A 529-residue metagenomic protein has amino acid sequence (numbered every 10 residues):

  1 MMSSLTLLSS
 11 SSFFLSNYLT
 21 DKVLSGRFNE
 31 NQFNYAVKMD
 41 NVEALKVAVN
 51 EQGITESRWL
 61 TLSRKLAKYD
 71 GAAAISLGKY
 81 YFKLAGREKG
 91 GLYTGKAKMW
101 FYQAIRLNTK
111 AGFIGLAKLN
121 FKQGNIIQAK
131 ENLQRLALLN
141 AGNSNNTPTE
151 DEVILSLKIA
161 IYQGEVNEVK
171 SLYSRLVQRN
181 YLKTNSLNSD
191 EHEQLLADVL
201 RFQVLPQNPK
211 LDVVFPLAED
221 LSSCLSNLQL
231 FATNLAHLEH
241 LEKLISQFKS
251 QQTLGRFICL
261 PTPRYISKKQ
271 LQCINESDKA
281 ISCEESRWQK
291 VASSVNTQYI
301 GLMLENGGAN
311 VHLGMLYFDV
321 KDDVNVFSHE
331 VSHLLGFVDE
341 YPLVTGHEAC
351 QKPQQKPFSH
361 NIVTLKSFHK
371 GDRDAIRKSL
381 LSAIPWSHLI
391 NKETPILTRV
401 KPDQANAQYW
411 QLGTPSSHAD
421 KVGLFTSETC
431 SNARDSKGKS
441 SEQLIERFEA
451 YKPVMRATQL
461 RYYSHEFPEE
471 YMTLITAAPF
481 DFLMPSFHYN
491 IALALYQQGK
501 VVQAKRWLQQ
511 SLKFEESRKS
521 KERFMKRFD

Functional and structural regions predicted by a protein language model:
V37-N41, E51, A67-A74, Y81-E88 (+5 more regions): Short helix-capping/linker turns of helical repeat alpha-solenoids
L60-S63, F101, L133, Y173 (+1 more regions): Hydrophobic/aromatic packing residues within the alpha-helices of TPR/SEL1-like helical repeat arrays
L107, G115-K118, G124, E131 (+1 more regions): Replace "(M1/M4/M9/M12/WLM)" with "(e.g., M1/M4/M8/M9/M12/M26/WLM)" and add "not limited to" to clarify scope
I154-Q163, N167-V291, E305, F318 (+4 more regions): Propeptide-to-catalytic entry region of secreted or membrane-anchored zinc metalloproteases
G308-E330: Short pre-active-site segment immediately N-terminal to the catalytic Zn-binding motif
E330-H347: Catalytic Zn2+-binding segment of zinc metalloproteases
